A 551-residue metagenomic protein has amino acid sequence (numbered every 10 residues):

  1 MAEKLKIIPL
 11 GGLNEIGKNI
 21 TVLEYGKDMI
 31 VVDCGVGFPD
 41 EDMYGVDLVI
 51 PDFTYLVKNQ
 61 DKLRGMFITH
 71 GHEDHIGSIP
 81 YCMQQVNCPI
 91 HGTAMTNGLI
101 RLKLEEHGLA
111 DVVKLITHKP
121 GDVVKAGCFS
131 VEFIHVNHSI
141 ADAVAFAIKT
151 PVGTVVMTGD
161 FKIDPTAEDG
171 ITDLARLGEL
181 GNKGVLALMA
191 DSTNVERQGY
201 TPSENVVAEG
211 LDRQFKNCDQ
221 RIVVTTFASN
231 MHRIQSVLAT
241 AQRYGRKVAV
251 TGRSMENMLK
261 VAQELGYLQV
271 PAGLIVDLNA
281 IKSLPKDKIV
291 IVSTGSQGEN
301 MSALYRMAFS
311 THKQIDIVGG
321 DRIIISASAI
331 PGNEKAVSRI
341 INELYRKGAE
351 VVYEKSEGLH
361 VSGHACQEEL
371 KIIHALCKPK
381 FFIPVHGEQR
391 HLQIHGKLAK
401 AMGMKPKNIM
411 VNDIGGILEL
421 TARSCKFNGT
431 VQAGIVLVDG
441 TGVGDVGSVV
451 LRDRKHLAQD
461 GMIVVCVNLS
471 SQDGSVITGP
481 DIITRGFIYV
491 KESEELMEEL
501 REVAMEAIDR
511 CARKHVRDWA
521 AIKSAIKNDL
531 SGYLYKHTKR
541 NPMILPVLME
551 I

Functional and structural regions predicted by a protein language model:
A2-F67, H72-S283, S302-D316, K335-R339: His/Asp/Glu-rich metal-coordinating catalytic cores of metallo-dependent phosphodiesterases/hydrolases acting on
I7, L115-T117, A187-M189, I323 (+3 more regions): Conserved beta-strand scaffold positions in the cores of enzyme catalytic domains, especially in NTP/NDP-utilizing
L13, G37-E41, K62-L63, Y353-S356 (+4 more regions): A glycine- and charged-residue-rich anion-binding loop/surface
P89, I383, L545: Short glycine-rich phosphate-binding loop at a beta-alpha junction
L104, A399, L534: Conserved hydrophobic residues forming the short capping helix/wall of the S-adenosyl-L-methionine
E196-S326, I330-K355, L359-E499, M505-H515 (+1 more regions): Hard-cation-handling environments
H515-I551: C-terminal tails and terminal domains of large nucleic-acid-associated and other macromolecular-machine proteins
